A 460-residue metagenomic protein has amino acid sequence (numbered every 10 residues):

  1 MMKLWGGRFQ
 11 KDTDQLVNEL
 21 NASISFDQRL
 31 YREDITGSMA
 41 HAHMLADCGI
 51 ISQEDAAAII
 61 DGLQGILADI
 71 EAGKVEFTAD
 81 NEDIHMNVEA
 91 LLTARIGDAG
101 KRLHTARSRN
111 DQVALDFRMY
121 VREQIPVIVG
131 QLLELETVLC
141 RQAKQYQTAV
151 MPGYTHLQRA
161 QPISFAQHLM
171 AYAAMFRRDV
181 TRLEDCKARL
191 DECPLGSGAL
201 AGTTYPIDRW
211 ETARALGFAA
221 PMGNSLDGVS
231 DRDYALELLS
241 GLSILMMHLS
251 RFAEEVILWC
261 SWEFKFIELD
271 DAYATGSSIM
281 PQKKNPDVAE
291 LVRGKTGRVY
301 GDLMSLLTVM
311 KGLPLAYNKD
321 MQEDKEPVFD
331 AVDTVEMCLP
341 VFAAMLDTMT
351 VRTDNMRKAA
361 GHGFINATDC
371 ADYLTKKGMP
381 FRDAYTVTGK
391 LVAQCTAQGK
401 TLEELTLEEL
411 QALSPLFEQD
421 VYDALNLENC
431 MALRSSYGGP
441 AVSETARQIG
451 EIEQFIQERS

Functional and structural regions predicted by a protein language model:
M1-G202, I207-A213, T275-G276, D287 (+3 more regions): A helix-coil-helix interface module used to build multimeric assemblies and to scaffold catalytic/cofactor sites
M1-G37, D98-A99, Q282-S460: Glycine-rich cofactor/substrate-binding loops
S38, H85, E89, A235-L238 (+2 more regions): Short runs of predominantly hydrophobic/aromatic residues within well-ordered alpha helices that form helix-helix
A46, L63-K74, L92, I96-G100 (+19 more regions): Structural signal for hydrophobic packing residues in well-ordered secondary-structure cores of soluble enzyme domains
F117, R122-I125, V129, P152 (+3 more regions): Charged, flexible cofactor/metal-binding loops and thiol motifs
